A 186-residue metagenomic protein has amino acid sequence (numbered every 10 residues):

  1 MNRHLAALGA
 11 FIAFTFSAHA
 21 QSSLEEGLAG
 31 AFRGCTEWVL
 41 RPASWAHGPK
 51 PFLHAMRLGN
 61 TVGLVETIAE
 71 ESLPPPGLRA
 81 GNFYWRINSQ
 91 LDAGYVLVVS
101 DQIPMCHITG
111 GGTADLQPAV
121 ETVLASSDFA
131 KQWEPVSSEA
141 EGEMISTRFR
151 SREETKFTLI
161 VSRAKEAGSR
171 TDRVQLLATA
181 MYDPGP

Functional and structural regions predicted by a protein language model:
M1-L8: Bacterial N-terminal signal peptides that target proteins for export
F11-H19: Hydrophobic h-region of N-terminal signal peptides that target proteins for export in Gram-negative bacteria
A18-I108: Short helix/turn-capping signatures at newly exposed starts of structured segments
P42-K50, V120-A125, A180-P184: Short N-terminal helix-initiation segments at or just after the protein's N-terminus
G81-I145: Long, charged/polar, surface-exposed segments that mediate recognition or autoinhibition
S138-P186: Glycine-rich, aromatic-bearing surface loops/beta-hairpins
